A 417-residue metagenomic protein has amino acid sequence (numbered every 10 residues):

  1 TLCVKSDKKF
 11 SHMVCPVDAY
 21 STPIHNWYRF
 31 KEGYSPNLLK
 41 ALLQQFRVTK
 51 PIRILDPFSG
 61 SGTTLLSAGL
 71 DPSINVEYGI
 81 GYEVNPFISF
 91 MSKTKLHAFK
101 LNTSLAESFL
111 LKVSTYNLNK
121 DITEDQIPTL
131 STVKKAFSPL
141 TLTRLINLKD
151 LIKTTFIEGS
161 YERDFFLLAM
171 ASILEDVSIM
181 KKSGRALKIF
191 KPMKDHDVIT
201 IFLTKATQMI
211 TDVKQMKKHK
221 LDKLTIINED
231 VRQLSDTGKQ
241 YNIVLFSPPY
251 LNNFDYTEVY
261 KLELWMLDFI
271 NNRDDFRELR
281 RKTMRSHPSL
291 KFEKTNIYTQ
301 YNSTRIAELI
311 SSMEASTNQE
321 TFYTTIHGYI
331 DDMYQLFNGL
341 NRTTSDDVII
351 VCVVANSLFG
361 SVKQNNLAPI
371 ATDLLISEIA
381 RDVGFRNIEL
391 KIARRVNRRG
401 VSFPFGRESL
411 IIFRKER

Functional and structural regions predicted by a protein language model:
T1-T49: S-adenosyl-L-methionine
N26-F30, P128-A136, E320-D331, F359-L374: Acceptor-substrate binding/catalytic loop of class I
S35, L42-N117, T207, T211-K217 (+8 more regions): Conserved S-adenosyl-L-methionine
Y78-G81, N85-K218, T257-E320: Class I S-adenosyl-L-methionine-dependent methyltransferase module
D331-D346: A short glycine-rich, Lys/Arg-flanked "PGG" loop and its adjoining helix->strand segment in the class I
S345, G400-R417: Core SAM-dependent methyltransferase catalytic element
F359-G360, R394-G406: Conserved catalytic loop of SAM-dependent methyltransferase domains
